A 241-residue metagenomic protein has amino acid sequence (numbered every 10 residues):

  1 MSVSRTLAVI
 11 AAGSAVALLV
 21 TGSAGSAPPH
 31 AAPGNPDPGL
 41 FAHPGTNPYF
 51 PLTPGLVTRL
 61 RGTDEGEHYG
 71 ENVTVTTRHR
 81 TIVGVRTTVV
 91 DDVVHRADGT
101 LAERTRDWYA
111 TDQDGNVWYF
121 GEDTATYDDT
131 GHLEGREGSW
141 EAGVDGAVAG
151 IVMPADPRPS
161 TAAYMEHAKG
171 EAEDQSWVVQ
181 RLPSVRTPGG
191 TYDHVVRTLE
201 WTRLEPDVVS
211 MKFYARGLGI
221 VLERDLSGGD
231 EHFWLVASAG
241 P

Functional and structural regions predicted by a protein language model:
M1-A11: Bacterial N-terminal signal peptides that target proteins for export
S4-T6, G25, G240: Serine/proline-rich low-complexity intrinsically disordered segments, especially terminal tails, linkers
T6, A17-L18, G217, W234: Acidic/proline-rich low-complexity IDRs
V9, V20-G22, S184, A237: Generic detector of low-complexity/intrinsically disordered segments and short hydrophobic N-terminal stretches
A12-V16: Hydrophobic helical h-region of N-terminal Sec-dependent signal peptides in bacterial secretory/periplasmic proteins
L18-A31: C-terminal region of N-terminal signal peptides and the immediate post-cleavage residues of exported proteins
P28-P241: Conserved functional acidic sites
